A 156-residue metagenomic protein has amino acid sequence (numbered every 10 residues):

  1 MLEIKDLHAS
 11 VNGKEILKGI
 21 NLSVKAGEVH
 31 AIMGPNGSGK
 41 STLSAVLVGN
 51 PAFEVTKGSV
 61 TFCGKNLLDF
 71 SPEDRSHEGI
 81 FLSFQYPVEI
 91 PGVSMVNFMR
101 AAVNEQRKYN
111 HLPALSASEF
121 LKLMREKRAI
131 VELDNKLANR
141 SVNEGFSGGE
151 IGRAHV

Functional and structural regions predicted by a protein language model:
L2-I4, L17-G19: Conserved structural motif at the start of ABC-family nucleotide-binding domains
K14-L17, D74: Short coil-to-beta microelement around the adenine-binding A-loop and adjacent beta1/P-loop entry of ABC ATPase
H30-I32, S44: Short hydrophobic beta-strand immediately N-terminal to the Walker A/P-loop
M33-S38: The feature captures the beta-strand-to-loop junction immediately N-terminal to the Walker
V48: Helix-to-loop junction immediately C-terminal to a conserved catalytic motif
S59-R75, N143: ABC ATPase NBD Q-loop/coupling interface
V88-R153: ABC-family P-loop ATPase nucleotide-binding domains
